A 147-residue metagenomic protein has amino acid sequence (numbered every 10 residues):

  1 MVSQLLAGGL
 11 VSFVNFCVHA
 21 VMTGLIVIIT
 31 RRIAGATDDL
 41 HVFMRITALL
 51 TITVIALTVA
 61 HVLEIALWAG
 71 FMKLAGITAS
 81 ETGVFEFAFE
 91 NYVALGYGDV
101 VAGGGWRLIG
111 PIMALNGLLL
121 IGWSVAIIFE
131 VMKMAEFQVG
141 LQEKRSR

Functional and structural regions predicted by a protein language model:
M1, L40-T47, D99-G103: Helix-boundary and loop/linker segments of multi-pass membrane transporters
M1-V11: Feature marks short, highly hydrophobic, charge-poor N-terminal signal-anchor/signal peptide-like helices that anchor
G9-N15, H19, G83-A88, Y97-V139: Pore domain of cation channels
H19-V27, E64-W68, I121-V125: Alpha-helical transmembrane segments of polytopic integral membrane proteins, especially the permease/helical cores
A20-V42: Membrane-interface helix-loop junction between the first two transmembrane segments
M44-V62: Interfacial helix-start motif at the membrane-water boundary
V59-F87: Outer-pore turret/helix-boundary of cation channels
F137-R147: Short, highly charged, low-complexity non-transmembrane loops/tails of multi-pass membrane proteins
